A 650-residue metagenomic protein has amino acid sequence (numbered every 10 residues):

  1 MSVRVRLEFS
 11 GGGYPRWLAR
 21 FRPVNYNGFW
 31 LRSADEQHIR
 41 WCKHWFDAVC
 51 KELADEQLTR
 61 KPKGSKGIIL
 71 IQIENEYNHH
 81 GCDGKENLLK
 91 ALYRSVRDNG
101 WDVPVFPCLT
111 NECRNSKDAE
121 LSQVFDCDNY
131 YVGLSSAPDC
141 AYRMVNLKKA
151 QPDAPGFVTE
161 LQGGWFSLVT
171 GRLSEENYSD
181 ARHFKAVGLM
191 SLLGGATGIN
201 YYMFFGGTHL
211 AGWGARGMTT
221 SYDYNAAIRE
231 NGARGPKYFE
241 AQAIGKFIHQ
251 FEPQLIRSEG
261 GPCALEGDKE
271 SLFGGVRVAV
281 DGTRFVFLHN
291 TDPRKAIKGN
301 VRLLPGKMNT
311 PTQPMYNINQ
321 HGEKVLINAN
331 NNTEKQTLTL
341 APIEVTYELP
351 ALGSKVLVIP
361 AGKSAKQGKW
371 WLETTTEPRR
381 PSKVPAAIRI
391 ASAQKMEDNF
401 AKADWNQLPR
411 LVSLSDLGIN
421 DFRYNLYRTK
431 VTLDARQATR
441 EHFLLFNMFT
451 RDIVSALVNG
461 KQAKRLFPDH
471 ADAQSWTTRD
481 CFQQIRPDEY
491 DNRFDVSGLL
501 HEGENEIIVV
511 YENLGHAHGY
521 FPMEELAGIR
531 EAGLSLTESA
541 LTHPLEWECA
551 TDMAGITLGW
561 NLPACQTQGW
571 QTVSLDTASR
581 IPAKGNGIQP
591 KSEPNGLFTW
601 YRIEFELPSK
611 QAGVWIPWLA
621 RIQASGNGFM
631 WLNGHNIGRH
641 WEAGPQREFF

Functional and structural regions predicted by a protein language model:
M1-G13, Y93-D98: Aromatic-lined substrate-binding rim segments of carbohydrate-active enzymes
R6-S33, R40, G81-D83, L89 (+3 more regions): Aromatic- and acidic-residue-enriched segments that line the glycan-binding/catalytic groove of carbohydrate-active
F21-I39, R94-P107, L121-D139, S221-E230: Acidic, His- and aromatic-enriched active-site or binding-groove loops in soluble protein domains that engage sugars
W30, I39-Q57, G64-I73, N78 (+9 more regions): Carbohydrate-binding surfaces of carbohydrate-active enzymes
N115-T170, V187-G188, I228: Glycoside hydrolase catalytic-domain groove-lining segments
Q437-G460, I507, W570, F605-N633 (+1 more regions): Aromatic-lined ligand-binding clefts that engage carbohydrates, nucleic acids, or primary amines
Q484-R486, R639-A643: Short beta-strand segments within Ig-like beta-sandwich modules, predominantly Fibronectin type-III
T537-G585, F605: Compositionally biased low-complexity segments at domain edges in trafficked proteins and select soluble regulators
